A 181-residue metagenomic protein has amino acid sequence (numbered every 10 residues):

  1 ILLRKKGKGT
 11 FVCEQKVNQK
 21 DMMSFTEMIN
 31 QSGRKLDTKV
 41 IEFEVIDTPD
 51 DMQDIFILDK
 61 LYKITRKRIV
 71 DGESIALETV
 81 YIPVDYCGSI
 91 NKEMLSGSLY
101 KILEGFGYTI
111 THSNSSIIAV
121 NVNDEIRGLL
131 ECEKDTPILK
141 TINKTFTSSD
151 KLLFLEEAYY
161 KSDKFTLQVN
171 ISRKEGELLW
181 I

Functional and structural regions predicted by a protein language model:
I1-V12: N-terminal helix-turn-helix
R4, T26-Q31, V45: Extended, compositionally biased flexible segments
G7, Q15, N170: Surface loops and adjacent helix of pleckstrin homology
F11-M23: Short, cationic-aromatic polyanion-contact patches
K35-I181: C-terminal all-alpha effector/ligand-binding and dimerization domain of prokaryotic HTH-type transcriptional repressors
